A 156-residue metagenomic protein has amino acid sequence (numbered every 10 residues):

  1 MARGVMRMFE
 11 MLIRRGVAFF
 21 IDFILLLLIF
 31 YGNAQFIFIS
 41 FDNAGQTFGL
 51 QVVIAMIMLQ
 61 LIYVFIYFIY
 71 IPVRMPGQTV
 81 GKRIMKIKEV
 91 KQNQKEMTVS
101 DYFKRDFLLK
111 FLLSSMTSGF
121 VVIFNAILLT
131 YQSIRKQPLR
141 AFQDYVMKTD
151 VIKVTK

Functional and structural regions predicted by a protein language model:
M1-K156: Membrane-interfacial and juxtamembrane segments of integral membrane proteins
